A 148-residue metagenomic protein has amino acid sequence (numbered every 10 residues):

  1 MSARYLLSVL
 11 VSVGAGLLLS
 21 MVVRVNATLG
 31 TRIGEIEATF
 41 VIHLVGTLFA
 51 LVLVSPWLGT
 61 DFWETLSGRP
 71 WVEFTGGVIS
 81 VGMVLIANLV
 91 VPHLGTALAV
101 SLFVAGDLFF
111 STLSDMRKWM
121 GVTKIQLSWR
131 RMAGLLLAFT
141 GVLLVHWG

Functional and structural regions predicted by a protein language model:
M1-G14, T47-F74, M116-R130, W147-G148: Membrane-interface interhelical linkers
M1-R32, V78, G82, I86 (+1 more regions): Glycine-/small-residue-enriched transmembrane alpha-helix faces in small-molecule transporters and effluxers
V13, L17, M21, L48 (+5 more regions): Hydrophobic/aromatic residues within the transmembrane alpha-helices of Major Facilitator Superfamily
G30-G46, R69: Loop-to-helix transition at the N-terminal end of transmembrane alpha-helices
T31-E37, I86-A105, G121: Structural motif at transmembrane-helix junctions in multi-pass transporters
V45-F49, L102-R117, L136: Alpha-helical transmembrane segments of compact multi-pass small-molecule transporters, enriched in specific families
P70-A97, L144: Specific transmembrane alpha-helical segments of multi-pass solute transporters/efflux pumps, especially DMT/EamA
R131-H146: Final/C-terminal transmembrane alpha-helix of multipass membrane proteins
